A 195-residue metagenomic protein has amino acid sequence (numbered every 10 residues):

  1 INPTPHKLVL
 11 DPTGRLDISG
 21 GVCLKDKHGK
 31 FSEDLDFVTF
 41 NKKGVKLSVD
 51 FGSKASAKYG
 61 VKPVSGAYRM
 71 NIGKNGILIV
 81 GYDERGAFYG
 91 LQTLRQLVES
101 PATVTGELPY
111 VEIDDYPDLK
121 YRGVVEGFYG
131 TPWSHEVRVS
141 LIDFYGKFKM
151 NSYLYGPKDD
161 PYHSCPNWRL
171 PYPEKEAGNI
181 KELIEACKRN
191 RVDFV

Functional and structural regions predicted by a protein language model:
I1-D114: Acidic, contiguous N-terminal accessory segments
K62-V195: Feature activates predominantly on carbohydrate-active enzymes
